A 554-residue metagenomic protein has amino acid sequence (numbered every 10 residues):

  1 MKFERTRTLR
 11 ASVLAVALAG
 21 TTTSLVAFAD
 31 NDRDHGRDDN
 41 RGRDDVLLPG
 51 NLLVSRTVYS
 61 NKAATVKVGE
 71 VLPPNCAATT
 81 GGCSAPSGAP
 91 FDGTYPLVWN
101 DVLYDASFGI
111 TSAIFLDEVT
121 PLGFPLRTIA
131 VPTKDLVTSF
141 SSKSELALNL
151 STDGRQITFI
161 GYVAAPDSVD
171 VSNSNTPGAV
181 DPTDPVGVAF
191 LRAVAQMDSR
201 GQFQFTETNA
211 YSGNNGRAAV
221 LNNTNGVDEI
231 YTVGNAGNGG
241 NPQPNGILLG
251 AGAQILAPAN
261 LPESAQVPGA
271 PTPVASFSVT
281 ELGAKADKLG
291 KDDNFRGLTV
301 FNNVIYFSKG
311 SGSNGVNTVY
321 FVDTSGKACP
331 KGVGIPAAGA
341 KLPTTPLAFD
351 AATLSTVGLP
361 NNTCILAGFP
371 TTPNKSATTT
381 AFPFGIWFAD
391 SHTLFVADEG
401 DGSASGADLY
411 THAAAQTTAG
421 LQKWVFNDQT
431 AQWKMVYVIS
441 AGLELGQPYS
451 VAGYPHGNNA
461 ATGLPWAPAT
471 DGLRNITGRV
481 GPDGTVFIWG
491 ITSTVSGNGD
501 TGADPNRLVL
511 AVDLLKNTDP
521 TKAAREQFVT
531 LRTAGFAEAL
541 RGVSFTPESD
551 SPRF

Functional and structural regions predicted by a protein language model:
K2, V26-N31: Cleavable N-terminal export/targeting peptides
K2-V13: Bacterial N-terminal signal peptides that target proteins for export
A19-A27: C-terminal segment of classical bacterial N-terminal signal peptides
D32-R33, N40-F554: Beta-propeller fold recognition
